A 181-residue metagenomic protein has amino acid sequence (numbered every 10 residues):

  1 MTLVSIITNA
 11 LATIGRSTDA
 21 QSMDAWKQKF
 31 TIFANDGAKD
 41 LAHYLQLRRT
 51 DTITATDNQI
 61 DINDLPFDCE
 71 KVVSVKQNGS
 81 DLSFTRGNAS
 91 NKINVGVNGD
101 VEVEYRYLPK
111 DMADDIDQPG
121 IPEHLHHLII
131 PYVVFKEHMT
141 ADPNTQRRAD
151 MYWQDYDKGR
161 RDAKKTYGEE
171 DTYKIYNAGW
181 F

Functional and structural regions predicted by a protein language model:
M1-N9, I32, K39, S80-F181: Internal mixed-charge
M1-T31: Long, hydrophobic N-terminal alpha-helical segment
T13-S17, Y44, K110: A short secondary-structure junction motif
G15, D57-Q59, E104: Short secondary-structure boundary micro-motifs
Q28-S83, P122-M139: Divalent metal-cofactor coordination and adjacent catalytic microenvironments
